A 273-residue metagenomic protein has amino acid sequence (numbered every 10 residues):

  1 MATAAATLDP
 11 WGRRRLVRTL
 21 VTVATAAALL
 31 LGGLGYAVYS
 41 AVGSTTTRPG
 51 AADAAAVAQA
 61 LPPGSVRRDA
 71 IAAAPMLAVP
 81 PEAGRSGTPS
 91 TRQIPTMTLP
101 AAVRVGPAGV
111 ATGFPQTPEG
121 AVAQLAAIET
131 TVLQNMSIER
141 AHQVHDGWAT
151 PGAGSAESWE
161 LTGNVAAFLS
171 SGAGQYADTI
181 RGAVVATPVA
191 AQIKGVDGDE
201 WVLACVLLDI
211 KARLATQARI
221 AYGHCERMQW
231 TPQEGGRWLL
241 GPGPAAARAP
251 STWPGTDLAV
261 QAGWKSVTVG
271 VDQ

Functional and structural regions predicted by a protein language model:
M1-L30, A74-V105, G172-A190, K194 (+1 more regions): Short secondary-structure boundary segments
T3-A6, I138-P232, L239, G243-A245 (+3 more regions): Structured, amphipathic secondary-structure segments that form assembly/contact surfaces in multi-subunit
T7-T47, A54-S65: Hydrophobic single-pass membrane-targeting/anchoring helices
R13-V17, G236, G243-A245: Short, intrinsically disordered low-complexity segments
V38-A123, T268-Q273: Extracytoplasmic low-complexity, Pro/Thr/Ser/Ala/Gly-rich segments that lie immediately after a secretion/anchoring
V42-G43, A123-T130, V206-L208: Conserved short hydrophobic patches within well-ordered secondary structure
R48, L61, E234-L240: Generic low-polarity alpha-helical segments
R92-S170: Core segments of small alpha/beta cavity-forming domains
